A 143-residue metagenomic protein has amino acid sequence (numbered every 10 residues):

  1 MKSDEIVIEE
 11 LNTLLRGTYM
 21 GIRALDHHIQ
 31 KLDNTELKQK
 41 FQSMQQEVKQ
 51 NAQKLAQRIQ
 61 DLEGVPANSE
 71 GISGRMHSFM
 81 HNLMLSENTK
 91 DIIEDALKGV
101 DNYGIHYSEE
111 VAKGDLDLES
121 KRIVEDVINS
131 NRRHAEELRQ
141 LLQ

Functional and structural regions predicted by a protein language model:
M1-K2, Q143: Absolute protein N-terminus
K2-L32, K90-D115: Alpha-helical bundle segments that constitute or directly flank the non-heme di-iron/ferroxidase center
I6-L14, T35-Q53, T89-I93, L118-S130: Alpha-helical scaffold segments that form or flank carboxylate-/histidine-based iron centers
Q30-L37, G64, A112-L116, Q143: Short, flexible helix-adjacent loops and helix caps
K38-G71, L138-L142: Conserved alpha-helical segments that form or flank metal/cofactor-binding pockets of metalloenzymes
K54-G104: Carboxylate-rich helix-loop segments that flank metal/cofactor sites and access channels in metalloenzymes
G99-Q143: Preference for long, well-ordered alpha-helical segments
